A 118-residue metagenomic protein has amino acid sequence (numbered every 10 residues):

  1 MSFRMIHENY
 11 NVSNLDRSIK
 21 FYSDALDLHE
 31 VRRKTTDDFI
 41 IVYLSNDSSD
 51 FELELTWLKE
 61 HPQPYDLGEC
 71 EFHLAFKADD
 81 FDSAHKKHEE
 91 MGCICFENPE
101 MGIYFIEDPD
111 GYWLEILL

Functional and structural regions predicted by a protein language model:
M1, R32, Y43, H85-L118: Vicinal oxygen chelate
S2, N9-E52: Core segments of cupin and vicinal oxygen chelate
M5-H7, E69-H73: Eukaryotic phosphotyrosine signaling hubs
F21, F81-K87: Short amphipathic alpha-helices within nucleic acid-binding modules
D38, C70, E100: Exposed loop/turn and edge beta-strand positions of beta-sandwich/beta-sheet ligand-binding modules
D47-F51, E60-P62, K77, F81-D82: Short, charged/polar surface micro-motifs in flexible loops or helix N-caps
P62-G68: Unchanged
